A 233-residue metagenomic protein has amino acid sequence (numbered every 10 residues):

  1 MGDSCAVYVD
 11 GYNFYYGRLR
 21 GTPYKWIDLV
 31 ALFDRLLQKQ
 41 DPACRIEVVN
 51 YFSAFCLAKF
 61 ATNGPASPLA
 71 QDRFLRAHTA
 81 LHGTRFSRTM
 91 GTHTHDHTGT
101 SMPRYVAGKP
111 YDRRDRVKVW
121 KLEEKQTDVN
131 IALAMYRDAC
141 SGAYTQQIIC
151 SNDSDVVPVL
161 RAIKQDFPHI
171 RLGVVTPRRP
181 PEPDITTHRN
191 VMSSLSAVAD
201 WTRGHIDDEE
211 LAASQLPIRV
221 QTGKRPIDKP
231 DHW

Functional and structural regions predicted by a protein language model:
M1-Y111, R116-K121, T127, D166 (+2 more regions): Domain-level signal for Mg2+-assisted phosphodiester chemistry and nucleotide/NA-binding surfaces in nucleic-acid
T94-W233: Nuclease catalytic cores that cleave nucleic-acid phosphodiester bonds, predominantly acidic two-metal-ion
